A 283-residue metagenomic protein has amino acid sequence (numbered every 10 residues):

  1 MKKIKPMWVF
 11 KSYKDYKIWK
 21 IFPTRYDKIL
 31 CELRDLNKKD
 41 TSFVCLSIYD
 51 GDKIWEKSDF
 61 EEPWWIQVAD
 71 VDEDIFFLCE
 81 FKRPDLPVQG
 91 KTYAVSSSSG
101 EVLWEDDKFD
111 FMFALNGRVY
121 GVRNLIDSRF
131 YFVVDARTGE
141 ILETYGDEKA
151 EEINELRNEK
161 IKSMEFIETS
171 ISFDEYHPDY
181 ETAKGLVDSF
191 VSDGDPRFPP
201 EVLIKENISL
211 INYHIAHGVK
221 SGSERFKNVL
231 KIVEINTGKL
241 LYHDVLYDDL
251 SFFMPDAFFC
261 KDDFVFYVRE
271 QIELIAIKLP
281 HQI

Functional and structural regions predicted by a protein language model:
M1, K5-M7, W19-T24, C31 (+5 more regions): Alpha-helical context
M1-Y13, K38-D59, P87-D107, F130-L156 (+3 more regions): Surface-exposed loop/turn elements that mediate protein-protein interactions on large endomembrane-trafficking
S12-Y26, D59-E73, E105-V122, Y145-T169 (+2 more regions): Repeated scaffold domains used in trafficking and secretory/extracellular systems, primarily beta-propellers
K20-N37, E73-L86, G117-V133, I161-E168 (+3 more regions): Short beta-strand elements that form the blades of beta-propeller/WD-repeat-like and other beta-sheet-rich scaffold
Y49, V68-D107, F113-L125: Conserved, well-structured beta-alpha core segment at the onset of a catalytic domain
